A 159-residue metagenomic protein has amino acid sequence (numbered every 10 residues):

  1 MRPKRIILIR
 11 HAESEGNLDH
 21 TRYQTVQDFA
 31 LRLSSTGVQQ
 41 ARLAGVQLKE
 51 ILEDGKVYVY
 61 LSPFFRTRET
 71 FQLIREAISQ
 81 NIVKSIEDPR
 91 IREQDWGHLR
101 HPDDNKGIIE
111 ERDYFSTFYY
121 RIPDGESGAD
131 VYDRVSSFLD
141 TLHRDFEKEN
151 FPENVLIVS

Functional and structural regions predicted by a protein language model:
R2-V83, E126-D130, V135: Active-site-proximal alpha-helix that buttresses catalytic centers in soluble enzyme cores
I6, R68, I82, D140-S159: Active-site-adjacent alpha-helix immediately C-terminal to a catalytic or transition-state-stabilizing loop
I9, D88, V158: Generic enzyme active-site microenvironment
T21, R100-P102, F146: Surface-exposed beta-strand edges and their flanking turn/coil or helix-capping segments
L31, I74-S137: Phosphate-handling substructures
E50, H98, I109-E110, T141-K148: A structural signal for alpha-helix termini and helix-coil/disorder junctions
